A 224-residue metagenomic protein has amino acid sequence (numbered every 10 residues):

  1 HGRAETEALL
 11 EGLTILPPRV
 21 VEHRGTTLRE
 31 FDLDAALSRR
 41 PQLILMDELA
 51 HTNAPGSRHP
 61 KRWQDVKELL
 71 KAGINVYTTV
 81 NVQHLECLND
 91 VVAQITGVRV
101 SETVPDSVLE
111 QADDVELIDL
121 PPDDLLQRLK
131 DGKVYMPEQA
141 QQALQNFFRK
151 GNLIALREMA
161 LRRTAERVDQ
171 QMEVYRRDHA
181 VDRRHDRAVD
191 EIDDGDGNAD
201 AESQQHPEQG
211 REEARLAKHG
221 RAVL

Functional and structural regions predicted by a protein language model:
H1-A4, A50-H51, V76, V82-C87 (+1 more regions): Conserved nucleotide-binding/hydrolysis micro-motifs of P-loop NTPases
H1-S38: Conserved P-loop
R40-L43, A72-T78: Loop/turn-to-beta-strand initiation segments
E48-W63, C87-D90: Conserved ATPase-coupling elements of RecA-like P-loop NTPase cores
D65-A72: Conserved P-loop NTPase motor core
Q83-D114, I118-K133: Conserved phosphate-handling catalytic cores of large alpha/beta enzymes
Q111, E116-E191, G195, L224: Membrane-embedded alpha-helical bundles that form conduits across membranes
D186-A214, K218: Intrinsically disordered, low-complexity, charge-rich segments with an acidic bias
